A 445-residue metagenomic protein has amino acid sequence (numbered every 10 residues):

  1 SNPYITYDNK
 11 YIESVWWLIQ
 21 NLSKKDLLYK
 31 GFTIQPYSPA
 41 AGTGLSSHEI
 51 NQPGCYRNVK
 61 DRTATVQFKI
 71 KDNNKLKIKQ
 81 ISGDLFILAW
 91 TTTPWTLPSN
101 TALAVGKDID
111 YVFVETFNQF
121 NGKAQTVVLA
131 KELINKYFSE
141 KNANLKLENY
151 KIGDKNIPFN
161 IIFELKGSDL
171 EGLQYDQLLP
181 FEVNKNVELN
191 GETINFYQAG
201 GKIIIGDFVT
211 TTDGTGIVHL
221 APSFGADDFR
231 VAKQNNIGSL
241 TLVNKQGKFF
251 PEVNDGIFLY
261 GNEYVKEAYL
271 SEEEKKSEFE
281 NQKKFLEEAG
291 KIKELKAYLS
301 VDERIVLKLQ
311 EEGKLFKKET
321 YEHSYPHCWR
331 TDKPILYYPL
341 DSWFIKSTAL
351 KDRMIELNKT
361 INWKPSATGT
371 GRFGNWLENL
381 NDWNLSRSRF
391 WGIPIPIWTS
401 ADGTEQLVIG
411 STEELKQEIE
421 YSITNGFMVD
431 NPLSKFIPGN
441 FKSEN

Functional and structural regions predicted by a protein language model:
S1-Y4, I78-I87, P94-N445: Non-cofactor substrate-recognition interfaces
Y4-I12: A glycine-rich, coil/turn loop motif that links secondary-structure elements
I12-W16, L45-H48, G403-E413: Short glycine/threonine-rich loop-to-helix capping motif typified by GTGT followed within a few residues by an Asp-Pro
Q20-L22: TRNA-binding/sensing appendages of the translation machinery
D26: Gly/Thr-rich phosphate-binding loop signature of adenosyl cofactor/nucleotide-binding cores
Y29-F32, F316-K318: Acidic/polar loop patches that form or flank catalytic/metal-binding clefts of enzymes that bind anionic ligands
T33-Q35, P394: Long, charged, glycine-rich C-terminal linkers/tails
P36-L88, W95-L97: Active-site cores that bind ATP or allylic diphosphates and position pyrophosphate for catalysis
